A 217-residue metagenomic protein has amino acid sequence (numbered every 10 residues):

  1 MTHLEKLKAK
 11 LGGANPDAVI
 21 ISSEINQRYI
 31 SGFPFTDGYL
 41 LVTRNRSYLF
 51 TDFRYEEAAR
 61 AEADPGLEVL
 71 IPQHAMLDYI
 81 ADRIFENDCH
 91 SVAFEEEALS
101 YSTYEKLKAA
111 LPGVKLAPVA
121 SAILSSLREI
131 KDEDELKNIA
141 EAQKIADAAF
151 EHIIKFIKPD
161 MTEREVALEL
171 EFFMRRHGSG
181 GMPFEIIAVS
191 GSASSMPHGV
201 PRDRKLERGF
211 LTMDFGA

Functional and structural regions predicted by a protein language model:
M1-Y48, D78-D88, A109-L111, K115-L116 (+3 more regions): Terminal domain-start leader segments
L4, L77-M182, S192-A193: Flexible, acidic/His-enriched mid-domain "rim/lid" segments that flank
S22, T51, F94, M213-F215: Active-site flanking residues adjacent to catalytic metal/cofactor-binding acidic residues
N26, T51-E57, L99-T103: Short, polar loop motifs at secondary-structure junctions
T36, Y55-A58, D203-R204: Short, surface-exposed beta-strand-loop junctions and turns on beta-sheet-rich folds
V42-T43, E86, M182, A193-A217: Acidic/histidine-enriched ion/cofactor-binding microenvironments in catalytic or ligand-binding pockets
D52-D78, D82: Compact, glycine/acidic-enriched structural inserts
A188: Basic, ligand-binding patches in group-transfer machinery, especially extracytoplasmic/periplasmic segments
